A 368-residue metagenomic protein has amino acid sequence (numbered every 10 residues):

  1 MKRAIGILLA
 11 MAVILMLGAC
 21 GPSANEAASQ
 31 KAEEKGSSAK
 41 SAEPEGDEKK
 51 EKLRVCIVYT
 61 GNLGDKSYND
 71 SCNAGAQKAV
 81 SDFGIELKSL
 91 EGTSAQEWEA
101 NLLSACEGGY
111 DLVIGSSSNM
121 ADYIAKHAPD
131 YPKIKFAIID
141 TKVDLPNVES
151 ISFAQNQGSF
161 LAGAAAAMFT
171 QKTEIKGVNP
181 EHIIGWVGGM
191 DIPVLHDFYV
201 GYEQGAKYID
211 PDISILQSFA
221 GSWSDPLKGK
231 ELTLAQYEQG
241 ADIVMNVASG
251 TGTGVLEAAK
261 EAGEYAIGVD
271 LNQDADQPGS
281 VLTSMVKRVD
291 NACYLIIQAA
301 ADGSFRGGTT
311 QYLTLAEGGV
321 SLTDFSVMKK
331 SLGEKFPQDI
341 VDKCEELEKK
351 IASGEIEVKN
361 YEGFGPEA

Functional and structural regions predicted by a protein language model:
M1-L9: Positively charged n-region of N-terminal signal peptides that target proteins for export
M11-V13: Protein-protein interaction modules outside structured cores
M16-A19: C-terminal motif of bacterial Sec signal peptides marking the signal peptidase cleavage site
S23-A368: A residue-level marker of the well-folded mature domains of exported/periplasmic proteins
